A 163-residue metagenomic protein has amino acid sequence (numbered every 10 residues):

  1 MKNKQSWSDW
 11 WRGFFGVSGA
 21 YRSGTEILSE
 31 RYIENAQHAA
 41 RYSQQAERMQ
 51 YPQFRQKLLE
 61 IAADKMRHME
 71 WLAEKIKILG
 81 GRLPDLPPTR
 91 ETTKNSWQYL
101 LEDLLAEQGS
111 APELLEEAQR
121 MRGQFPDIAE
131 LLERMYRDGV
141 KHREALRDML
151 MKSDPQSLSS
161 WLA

Functional and structural regions predicted by a protein language model:
M1-A163: Iron-associated oxidoreductase/ferritin-like identity signal
